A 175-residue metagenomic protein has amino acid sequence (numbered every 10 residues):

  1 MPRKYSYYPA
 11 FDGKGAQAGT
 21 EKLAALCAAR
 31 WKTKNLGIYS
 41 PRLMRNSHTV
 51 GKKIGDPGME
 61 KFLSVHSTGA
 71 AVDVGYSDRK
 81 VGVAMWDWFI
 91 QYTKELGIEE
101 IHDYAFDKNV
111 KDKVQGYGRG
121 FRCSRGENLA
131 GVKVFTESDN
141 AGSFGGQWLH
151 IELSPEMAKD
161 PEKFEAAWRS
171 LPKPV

Functional and structural regions predicted by a protein language model:
M1-E127, G146-W148, E152-L153: Secreted/periplasmic proteins that engage bacterial cell-wall peptidoglycan
S124-V175: Active-site or metal-binding loop neighborhoods of secreted/extracellular toxin and effector enzymes
